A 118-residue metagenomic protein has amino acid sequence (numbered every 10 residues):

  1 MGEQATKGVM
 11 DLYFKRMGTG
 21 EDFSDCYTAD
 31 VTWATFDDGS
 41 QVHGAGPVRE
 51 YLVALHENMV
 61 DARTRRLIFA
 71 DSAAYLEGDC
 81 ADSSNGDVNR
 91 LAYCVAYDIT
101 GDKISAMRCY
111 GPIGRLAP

Functional and structural regions predicted by a protein language model:
M1-E21, D25, P118: Short, low-complexity N-terminal intrinsically disordered segments enriched in polar/charged residues
E3-A5, Y13, A29, A62 (+1 more regions): Hydrophobic alpha-helical segments, principally membrane-spanning helices and signal/leader peptides
M10, T35-D38, S84: A general structural-boundary detector
K15-M17, V42, G86, D102: A generic signature of intrinsically disordered, low-complexity regions enriched in glycine/proline and charged/polar
G20-S72: A solvent-exposed, acidic/Ser-Thr-rich amphipathic alpha-helical stretch
R49-P118: A beta-strand edge to alpha-helix "cap/lid" segment located at domain peripheries
